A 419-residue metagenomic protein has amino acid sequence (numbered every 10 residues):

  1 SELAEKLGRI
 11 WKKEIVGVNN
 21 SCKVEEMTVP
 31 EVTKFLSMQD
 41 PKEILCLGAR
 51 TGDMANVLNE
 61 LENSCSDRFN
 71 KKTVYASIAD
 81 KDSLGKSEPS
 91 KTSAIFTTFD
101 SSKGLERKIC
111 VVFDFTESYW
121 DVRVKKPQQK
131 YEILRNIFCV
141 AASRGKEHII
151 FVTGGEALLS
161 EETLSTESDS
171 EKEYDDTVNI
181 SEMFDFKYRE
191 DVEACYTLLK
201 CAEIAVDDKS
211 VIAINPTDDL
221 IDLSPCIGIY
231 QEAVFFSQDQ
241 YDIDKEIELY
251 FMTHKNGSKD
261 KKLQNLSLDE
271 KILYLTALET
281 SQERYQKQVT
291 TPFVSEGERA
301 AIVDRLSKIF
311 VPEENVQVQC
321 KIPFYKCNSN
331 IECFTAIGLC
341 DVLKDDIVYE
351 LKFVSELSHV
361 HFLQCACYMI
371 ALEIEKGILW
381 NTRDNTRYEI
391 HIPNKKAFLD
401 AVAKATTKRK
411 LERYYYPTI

Functional and structural regions predicted by a protein language model:
S1-E2, R9-V16, S37-I150, L159-E167: Core RecA-like ATPase module of SF1/SF2 helicases and allied nucleic-acid translocases
S1-V16, A301-N315: Short, compositionally biased "basic patch" segments
V24-K42: Conserved interdomain hinge at the start of the Helicase C-terminal
T28, V32, I95, L134 (+3 more regions): Amphipathic coiled-coil/heptad-repeat helices and related helical stalk/stem segments that mediate oligomerization
P41-E43, E313-N315, I374: A general structural motif
K125-Q129, I133-A142, K146-A213, A397-A405 (+1 more regions): Helicase C-terminal subdomain and adjacent C-terminal extension
T153, A157, F324-T407: Nucleic-acid nuclease catalytic cores
T166-L339: Metal-dependent nuclease catalytic cores that hydrolyze phosphodiester bonds in DNA/RNA, characterized by
